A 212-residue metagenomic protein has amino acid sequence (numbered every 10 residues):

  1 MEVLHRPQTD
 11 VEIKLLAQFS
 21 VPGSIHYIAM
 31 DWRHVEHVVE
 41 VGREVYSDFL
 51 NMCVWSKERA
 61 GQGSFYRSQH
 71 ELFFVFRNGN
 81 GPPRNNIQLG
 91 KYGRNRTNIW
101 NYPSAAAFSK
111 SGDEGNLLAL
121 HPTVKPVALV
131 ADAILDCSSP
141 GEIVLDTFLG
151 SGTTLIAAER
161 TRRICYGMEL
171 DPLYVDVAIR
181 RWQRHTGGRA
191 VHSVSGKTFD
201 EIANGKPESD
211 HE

Functional and structural regions predicted by a protein language model:
M1-V175: Core catalytic lobe of class I
I179-E212: S-adenosyl-L-methionine
